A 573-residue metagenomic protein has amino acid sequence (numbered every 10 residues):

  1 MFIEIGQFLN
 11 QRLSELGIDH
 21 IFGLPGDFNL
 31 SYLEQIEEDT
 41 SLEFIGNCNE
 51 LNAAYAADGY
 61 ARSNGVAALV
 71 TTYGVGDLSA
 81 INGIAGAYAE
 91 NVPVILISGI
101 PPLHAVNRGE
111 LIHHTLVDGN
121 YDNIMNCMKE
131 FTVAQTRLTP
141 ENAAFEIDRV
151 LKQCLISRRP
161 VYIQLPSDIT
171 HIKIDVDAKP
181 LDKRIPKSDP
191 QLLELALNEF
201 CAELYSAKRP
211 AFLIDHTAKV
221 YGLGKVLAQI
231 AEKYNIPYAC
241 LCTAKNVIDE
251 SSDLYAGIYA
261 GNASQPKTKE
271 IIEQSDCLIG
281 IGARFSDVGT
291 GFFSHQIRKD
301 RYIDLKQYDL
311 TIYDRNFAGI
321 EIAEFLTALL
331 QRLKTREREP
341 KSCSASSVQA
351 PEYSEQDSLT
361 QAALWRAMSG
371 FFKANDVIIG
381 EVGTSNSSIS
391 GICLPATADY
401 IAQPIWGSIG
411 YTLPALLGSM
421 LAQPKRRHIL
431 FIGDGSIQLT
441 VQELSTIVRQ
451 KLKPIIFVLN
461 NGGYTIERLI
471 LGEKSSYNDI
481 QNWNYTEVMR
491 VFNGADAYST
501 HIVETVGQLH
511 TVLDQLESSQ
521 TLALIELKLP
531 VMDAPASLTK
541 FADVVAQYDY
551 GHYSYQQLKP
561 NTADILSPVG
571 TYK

Functional and structural regions predicted by a protein language model:
M1-R336, A374, K453-I456, T562: N-terminal alpha/beta PP-like core and its mobile active-site loop of ThDP/TPP-dependent enzymes
G6-N10, S14-I18, L24-D27, Y32-I36 (+2 more regions): Active-site diphosphate/adenylate-binding microenvironment
N29, E50-Y55, A143, S385-S387 (+2 more regions): Short acidic loop-to-helix transition motifs that present clustered carboxylates
N52-A53, G76, I124, F325 (+3 more regions): Catalytic-loop motifs flanking and including active-site residues across diverse enzymes
S63, H113-S157, Q274, R338-Y353 (+1 more regions): Conserved thiamine diphosphate
I97, N107-D118, S387-K573: Thiamine diphosphate
L138, D177, N198, I297-N386 (+2 more regions): Phosphate/pyrophosphate-binding active-site segments
L213, D304, I379, F431-I432: Generic enzyme active-site microenvironment
